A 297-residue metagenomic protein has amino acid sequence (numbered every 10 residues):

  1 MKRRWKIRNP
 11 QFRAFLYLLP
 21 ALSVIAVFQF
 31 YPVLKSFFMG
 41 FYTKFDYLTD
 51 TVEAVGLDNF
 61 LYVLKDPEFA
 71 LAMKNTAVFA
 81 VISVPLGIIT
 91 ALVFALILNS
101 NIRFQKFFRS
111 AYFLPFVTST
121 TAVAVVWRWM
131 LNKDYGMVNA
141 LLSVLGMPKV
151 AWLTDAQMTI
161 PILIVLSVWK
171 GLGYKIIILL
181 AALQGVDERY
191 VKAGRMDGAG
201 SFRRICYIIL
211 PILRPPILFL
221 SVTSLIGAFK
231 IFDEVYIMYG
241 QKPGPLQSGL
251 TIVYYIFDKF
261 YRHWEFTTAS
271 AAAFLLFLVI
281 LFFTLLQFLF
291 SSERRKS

Functional and structural regions predicted by a protein language model:
R4-K6, P10-S297: A structural signal for multi-pass alpha-helical bundles of membrane permease subunits that mediate small-molecule
